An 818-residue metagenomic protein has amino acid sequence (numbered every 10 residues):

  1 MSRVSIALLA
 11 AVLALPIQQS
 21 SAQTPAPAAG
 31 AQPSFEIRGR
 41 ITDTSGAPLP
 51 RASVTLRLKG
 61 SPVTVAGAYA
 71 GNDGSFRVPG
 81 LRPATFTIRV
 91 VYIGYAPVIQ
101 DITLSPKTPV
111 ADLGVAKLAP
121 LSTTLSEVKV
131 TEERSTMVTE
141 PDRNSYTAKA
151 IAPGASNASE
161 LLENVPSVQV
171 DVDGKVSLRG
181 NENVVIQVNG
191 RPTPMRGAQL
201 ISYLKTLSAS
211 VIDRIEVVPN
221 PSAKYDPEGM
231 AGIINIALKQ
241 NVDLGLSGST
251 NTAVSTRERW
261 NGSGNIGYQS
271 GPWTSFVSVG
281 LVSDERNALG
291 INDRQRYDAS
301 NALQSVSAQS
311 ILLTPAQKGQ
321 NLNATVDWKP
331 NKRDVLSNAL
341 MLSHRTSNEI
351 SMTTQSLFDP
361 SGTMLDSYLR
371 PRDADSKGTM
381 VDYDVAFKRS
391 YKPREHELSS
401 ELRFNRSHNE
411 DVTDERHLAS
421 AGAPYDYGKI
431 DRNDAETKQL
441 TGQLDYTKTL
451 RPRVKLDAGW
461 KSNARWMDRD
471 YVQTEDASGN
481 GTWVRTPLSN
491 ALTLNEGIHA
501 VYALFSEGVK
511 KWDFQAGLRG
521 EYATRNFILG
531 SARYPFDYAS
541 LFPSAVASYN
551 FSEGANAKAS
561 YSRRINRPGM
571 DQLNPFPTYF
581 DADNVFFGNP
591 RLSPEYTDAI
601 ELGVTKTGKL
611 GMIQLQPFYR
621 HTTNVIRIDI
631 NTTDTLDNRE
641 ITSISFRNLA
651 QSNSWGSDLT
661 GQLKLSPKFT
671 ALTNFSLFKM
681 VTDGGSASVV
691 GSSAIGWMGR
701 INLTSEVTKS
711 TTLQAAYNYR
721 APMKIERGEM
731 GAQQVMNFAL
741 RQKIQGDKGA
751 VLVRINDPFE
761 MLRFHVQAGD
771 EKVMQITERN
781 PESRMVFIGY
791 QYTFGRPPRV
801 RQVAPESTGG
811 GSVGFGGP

Functional and structural regions predicted by a protein language model:
R38, T42-A47, A52-R57, V91-I93 (+5 more regions): Short, acidic, small-residue-rich periplasmic hinge/interaction motif at the N-terminus of Gram-negative outer-membrane
K59-S75: Short, acidic Ser/Thr/Gly-rich low-complexity loop/linker segments typical of extracellular and cell-surface proteins
V115-A116, A158-L161, L200-Y203, G229-T250: N-terminal periplasmic accessory domains that precede and gate Gram-negative outer-membrane beta-barrel machines
N164, R191-P219: Short acidic/polar hinge/loop motifs at secondary-structure boundaries that mediate gating or recognition
R257-L289, A302-S351, D375-Y383, R389 (+1 more regions): Transmembrane beta-barrel wall of Gram-negative outer-membrane proteins
N321-R345, R370-G530, L615, N653-S676: Face-selective signature of the C-terminal outer-membrane beta-barrel domain
I430-D431, Q439-Q443, W483-L492, N589 (+5 more regions): Outer membrane beta-barrel strand-and-loop segments of large Gram-negative receptors, especially TonB-dependent
T524, E553-A599, Y619-I644, M723 (+1 more regions): Surface-exposed extracellular loop regions of Gram-negative outer-membrane beta-barrel proteins, predominantly
